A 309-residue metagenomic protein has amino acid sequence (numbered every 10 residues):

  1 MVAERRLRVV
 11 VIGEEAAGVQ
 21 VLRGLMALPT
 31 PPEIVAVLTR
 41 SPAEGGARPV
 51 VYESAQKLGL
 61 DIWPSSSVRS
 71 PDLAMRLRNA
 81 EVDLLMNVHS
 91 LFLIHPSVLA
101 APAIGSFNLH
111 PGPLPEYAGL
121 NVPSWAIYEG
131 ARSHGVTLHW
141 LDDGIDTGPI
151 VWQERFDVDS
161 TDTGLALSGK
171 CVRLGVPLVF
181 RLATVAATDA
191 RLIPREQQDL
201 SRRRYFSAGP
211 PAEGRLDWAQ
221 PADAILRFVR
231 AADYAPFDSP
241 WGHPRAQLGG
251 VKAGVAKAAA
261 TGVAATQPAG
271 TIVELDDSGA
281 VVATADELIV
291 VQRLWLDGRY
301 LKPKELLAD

Functional and structural regions predicted by a protein language model:
M1-P240, E274-S278, T284-D309: One-carbon transfer enzymes
D217, Q247-V263, L288-D297: A short acidic-to-branched-hydrophobic micro-motif
R245, K252-A253, V273, L301: Polar low-complexity intrinsically disordered regions enriched in Ser/Thr and small residues
R245-Q247, G279-V281: Residue-level detector of beta-strand face positions
A259-G279: A conserved acidic, glycine/proline-rich C-terminal tail/linker
